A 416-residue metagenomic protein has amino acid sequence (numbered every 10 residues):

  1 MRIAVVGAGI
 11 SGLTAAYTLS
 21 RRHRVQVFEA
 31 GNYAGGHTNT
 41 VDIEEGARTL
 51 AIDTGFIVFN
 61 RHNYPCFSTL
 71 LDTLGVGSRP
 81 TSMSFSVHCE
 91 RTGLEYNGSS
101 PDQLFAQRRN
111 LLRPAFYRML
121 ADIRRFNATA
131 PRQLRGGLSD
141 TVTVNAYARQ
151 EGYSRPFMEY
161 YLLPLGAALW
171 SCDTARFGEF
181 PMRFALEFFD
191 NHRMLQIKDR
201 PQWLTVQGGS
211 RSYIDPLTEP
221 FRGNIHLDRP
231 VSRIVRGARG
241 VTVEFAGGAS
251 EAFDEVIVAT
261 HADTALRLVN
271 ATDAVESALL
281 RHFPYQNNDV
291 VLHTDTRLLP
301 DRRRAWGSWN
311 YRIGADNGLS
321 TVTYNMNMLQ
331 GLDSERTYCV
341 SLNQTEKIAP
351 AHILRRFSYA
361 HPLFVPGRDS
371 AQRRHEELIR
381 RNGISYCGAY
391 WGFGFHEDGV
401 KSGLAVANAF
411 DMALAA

Functional and structural regions predicted by a protein language model:
R2-V27: N-terminal Rossmann-like FAD-binding beta1-loop-alpha1 element of flavoenzymes
S11, Y33, D263: Conserved Rossmann-like nucleotide-cofactor binding loop
S20-E44: Glycine-rich FAD pyrophosphate-binding loop
V41-F67: N-terminal glycine-rich dinucleotide-binding loop that anchors FAD/FMN and/or NAD(P) in oxidoreductases
D42, S99, G318-A416: Conserved flavin/dinucleotide-binding core of flavoenzymes
R61-M182, L186-E187: Mobile amphipathic helical/loop "lid" adjacent to a hydrophobic cofactor/ligand pocket
A185-A246, E251: Helical element adjacent to the flavin cofactor pocket in flavoenzyme catalytic cores
P230-P362: Mid-domain catalytic core of redox enzymes that form a hydrophobic substrate pocket/lid adjacent to a catalytic redox
